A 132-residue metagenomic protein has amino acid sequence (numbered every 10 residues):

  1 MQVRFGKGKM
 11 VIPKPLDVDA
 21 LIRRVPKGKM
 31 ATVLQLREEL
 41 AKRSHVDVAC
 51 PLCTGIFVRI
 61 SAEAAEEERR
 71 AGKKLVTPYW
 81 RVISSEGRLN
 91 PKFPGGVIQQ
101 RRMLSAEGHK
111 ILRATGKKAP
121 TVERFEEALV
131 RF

Functional and structural regions predicted by a protein language model:
M1-F132: Nucleic acid-binding interface residues in structured DNA/RNA-binding domains, emphasizing the DNA-engaging scaffolds
